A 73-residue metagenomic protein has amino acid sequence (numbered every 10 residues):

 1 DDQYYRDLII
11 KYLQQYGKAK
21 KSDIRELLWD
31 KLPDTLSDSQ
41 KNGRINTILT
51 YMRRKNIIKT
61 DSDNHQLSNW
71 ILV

Functional and structural regions predicted by a protein language model:
D2-K18: Positively charged, polyanion-binding regions of nucleic-acid-associated proteins
R6, G43, L67-N69: Long, low-complexity intrinsically disordered regions in eukaryotic regulatory proteins, enriched in acidic residues
K18-K31, T35-S39: Short acidic, hydrophobic short linear motifs in intrinsically disordered regions
D30, Y51-K55, N69: Alpha-helical DNA-recognition elements
N42, N46-T50: Short, hydrophobic-biased segments on the C-terminal half of alpha helices that form "recognition helices"
L49-D63: A short, conserved structural fragment
D63-V73: Short, cationic-aromatic polyanion-contact patches
